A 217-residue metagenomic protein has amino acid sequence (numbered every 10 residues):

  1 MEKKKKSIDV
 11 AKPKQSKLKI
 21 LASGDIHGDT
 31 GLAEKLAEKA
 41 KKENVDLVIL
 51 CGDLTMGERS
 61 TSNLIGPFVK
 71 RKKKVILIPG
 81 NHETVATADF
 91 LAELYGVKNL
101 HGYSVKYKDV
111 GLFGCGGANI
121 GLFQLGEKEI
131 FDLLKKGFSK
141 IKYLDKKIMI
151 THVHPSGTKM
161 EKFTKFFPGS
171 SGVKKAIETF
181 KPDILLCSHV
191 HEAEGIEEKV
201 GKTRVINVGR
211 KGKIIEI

Functional and structural regions predicted by a protein language model:
P13-K17, S104-K108, L125-E129, S171-I184 (+1 more regions): Binuclear metal-dependent phosphoesterase catalytic core
K17-H27, D109-A118, I148-H152, R204-G209: Active-site-proximal beta-strand elements of phosphoester/diester hydrolases
I20, L47, I76, K146-I148 (+1 more regions): Short, Asp-centered acidic motifs that coordinate Mg2+ and/or phosphate in catalytic or ligand-binding sites
S23, G28-Y107, V208-G212: Core catalytic region of metal-dependent phosphoesterases/phosphodiesterases, especially metallo-beta-lactamase-like
I26, M149-P155, D183-A193: Histidine-centered catalytic micro-motifs
K41, E83-G172: Conserved catalytic scaffold of divalent metal-dependent phosphoesterases
G57-E58, G157-K159, E194: Short, solvent-exposed loop/turn segments at secondary-structure junctions
R71-V75, D145, K181-D183, K202-T203: A short helix->loop->beta-strand "cap" motif at the edges of active sites that frequently abuts
